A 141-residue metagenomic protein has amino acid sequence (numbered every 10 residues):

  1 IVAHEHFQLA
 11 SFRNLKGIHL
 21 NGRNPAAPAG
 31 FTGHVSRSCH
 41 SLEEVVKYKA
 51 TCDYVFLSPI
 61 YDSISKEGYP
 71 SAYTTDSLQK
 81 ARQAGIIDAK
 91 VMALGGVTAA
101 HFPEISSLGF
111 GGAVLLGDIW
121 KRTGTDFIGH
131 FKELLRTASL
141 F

Functional and structural regions predicted by a protein language model:
I1-K16, H40-T51, L78, R82-I87 (+2 more regions): Catalytic cores of alpha/beta
N14-H19, F31-R37, T51-Y54: Active-site regions of enzymes building and remodeling cell-envelope glycoconjugates
L20-A29, F56-Y69, F102-T137: Glycine-rich phosphate-binding active-site loops on the catalytic face of alpha/beta enzymes
P28-T32, A84-I86: Short, conserved loop/helix-junction motifs that constitute active-site signature segments in enzyme catalytic cores
S38-K66: Histidine/lysine/aspartate-rich catalytic loop segments that bind and position anionic ligands
Y69-Q79: Charged helix-capping and loop-helix junction motifs
T75, A99, T125: Electropositive phosphate-/nucleotide-binding environments in soluble metabolic enzymes
L140-F141: SAM-dependent methyltransferases
